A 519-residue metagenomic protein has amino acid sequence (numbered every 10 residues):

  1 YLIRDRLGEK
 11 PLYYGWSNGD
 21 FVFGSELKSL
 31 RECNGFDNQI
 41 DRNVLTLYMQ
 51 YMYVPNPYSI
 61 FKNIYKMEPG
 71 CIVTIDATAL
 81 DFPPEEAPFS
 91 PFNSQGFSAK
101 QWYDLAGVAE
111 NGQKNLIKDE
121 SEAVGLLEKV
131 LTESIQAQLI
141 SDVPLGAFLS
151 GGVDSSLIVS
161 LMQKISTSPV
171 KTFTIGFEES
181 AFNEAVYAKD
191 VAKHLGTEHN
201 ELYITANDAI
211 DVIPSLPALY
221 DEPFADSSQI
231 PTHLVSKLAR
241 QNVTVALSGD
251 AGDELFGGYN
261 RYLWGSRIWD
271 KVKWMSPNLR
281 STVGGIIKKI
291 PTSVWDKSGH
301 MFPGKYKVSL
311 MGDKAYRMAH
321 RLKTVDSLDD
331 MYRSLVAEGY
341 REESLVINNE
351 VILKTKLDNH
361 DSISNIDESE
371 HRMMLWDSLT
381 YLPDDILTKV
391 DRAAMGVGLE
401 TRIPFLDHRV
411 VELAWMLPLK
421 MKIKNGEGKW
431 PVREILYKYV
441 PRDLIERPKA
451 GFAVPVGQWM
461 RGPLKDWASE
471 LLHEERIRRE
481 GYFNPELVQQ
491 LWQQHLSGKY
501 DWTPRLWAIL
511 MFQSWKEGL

Functional and structural regions predicted by a protein language model:
Y1, K10-P11, R31, E254-G258 (+2 more regions): Short catalytic/ligand-binding loop motif for oxyanion handling, primarily in non-cytosolic enzymes, centered on
Y1-I3, Y14, F21-S25, T74-I75 (+5 more regions): Short hydrophobic-aromatic micro-motifs
Y1-Y220, T232, S236, Y437-D443 (+4 more regions): Cysteine-centered catalytic environments shared across enzyme families
R6, L234-V294, S327, Y381 (+2 more regions): Active-site adenylate/phosphate-handling loop in enzymes that bind or generate adenylated species
E32-C33, K62-P69, G96-A99, A106 (+6 more regions): Adenosyl-5′-phosphate
L145-D154, E179-S180, S227-I230, L255 (+2 more regions): Glycine-rich loop motifs involved in handling phospho/adenylate chemistry
P214-A218, R240, Y262-W264, W459-R461: Short low-complexity, flexible loop/linker segments enriched in glycine and/or proline with clustered acidic
I268-R317, L322, L510: Membrane-proximal basic amphipathic "stem/tether" segments
